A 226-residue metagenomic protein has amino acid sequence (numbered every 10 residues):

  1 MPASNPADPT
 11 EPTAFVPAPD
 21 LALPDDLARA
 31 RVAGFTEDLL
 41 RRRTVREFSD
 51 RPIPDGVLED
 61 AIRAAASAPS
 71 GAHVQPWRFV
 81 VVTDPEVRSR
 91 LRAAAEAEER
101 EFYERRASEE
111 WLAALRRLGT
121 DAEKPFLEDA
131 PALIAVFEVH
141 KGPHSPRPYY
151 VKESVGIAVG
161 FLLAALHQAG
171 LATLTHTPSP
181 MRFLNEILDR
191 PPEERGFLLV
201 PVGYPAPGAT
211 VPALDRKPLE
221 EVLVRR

Functional and structural regions predicted by a protein language model:
P2-R31, D121, R195-R226: C-terminal helix-cap and adjacent tail motif
A14-L21, G34-R51: Generic N-terminal amphipathic, Lys/Arg-enriched alpha-helix
R41-S67: An N-terminal domain-cap segment
A61-A66, I134, H140-I187: Small-aliphatic-rich amphipathic alpha-helix that forms the alpha element of a beta-alpha
R63-A64, R117-D121, L184-E186, A209: Glycine-rich, charged/polar anion/phosphate-binding loops that engage phosphate groups from diverse ligands
A66-V74: Glycine-rich phosphate/pyrophosphate-binding beta-alpha loops
Q75-V155: Glycine/small-residue-rich phosphate/adenosyl-binding loop
A97-E98, R190-E194: Short, hinge-like loop/turn segments at secondary-structure boundaries
